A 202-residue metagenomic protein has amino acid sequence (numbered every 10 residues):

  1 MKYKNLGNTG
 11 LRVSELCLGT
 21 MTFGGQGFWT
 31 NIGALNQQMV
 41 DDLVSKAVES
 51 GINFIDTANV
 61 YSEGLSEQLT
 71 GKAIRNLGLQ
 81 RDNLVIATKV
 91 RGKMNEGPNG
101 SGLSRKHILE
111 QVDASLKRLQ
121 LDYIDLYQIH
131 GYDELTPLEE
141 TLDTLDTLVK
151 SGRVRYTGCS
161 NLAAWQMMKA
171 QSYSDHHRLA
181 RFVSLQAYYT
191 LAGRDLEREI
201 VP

Functional and structural regions predicted by a protein language model:
M1-L84, K150: N-terminal binding-site loop/beta-alpha segment at the start of enzyme catalytic domains that lines or forms
N5, V13-C17, N53-F54, N83-K89 (+3 more regions): Structural preference for beta-strand elements that scaffold enzyme active sites
M21-F23, V60, K89-K93, I129-Y132 (+2 more regions): Active-site beta-loop-alpha junctions enriched in small/polar residues
G25-Q38, M94-L109, H130-T136: Active-site mouth loops of central-metabolism enzymes
G33-A47, S101-Q120, D143, M167-S172 (+1 more regions): Short, acidic/polar
L77, R81-L103: Structural motif corresponding to the early beta-alpha repeats
L116-P137: Active-site groove signature of glycoside hydrolases
T136-P202: Beta/alpha (TIM)-barrel catalytic core signal, keyed to glycine-rich beta->alpha loops juxtaposed to Asp/Glu that bind
